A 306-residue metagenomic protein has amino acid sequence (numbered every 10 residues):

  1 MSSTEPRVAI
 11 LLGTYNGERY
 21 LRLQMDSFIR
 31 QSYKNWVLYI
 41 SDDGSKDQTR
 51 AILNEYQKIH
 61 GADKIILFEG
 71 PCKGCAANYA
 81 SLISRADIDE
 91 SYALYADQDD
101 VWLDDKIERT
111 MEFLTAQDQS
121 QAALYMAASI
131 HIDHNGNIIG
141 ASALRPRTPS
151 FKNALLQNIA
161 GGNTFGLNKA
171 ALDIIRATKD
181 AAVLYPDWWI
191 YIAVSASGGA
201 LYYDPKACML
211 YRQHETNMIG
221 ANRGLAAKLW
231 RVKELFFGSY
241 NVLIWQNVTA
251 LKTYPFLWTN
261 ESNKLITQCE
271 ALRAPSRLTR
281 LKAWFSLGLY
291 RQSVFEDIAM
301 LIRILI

Functional and structural regions predicted by a protein language model:
M1-G224, L305: Nucleotide-sugar donor-binding/catalytic module of glycosyltransferases that assemble extracellular/cell-envelope
W189, R212-I306: C-terminal subregions of glycosyltransferases and related glycan-biosynthesis enzymes
